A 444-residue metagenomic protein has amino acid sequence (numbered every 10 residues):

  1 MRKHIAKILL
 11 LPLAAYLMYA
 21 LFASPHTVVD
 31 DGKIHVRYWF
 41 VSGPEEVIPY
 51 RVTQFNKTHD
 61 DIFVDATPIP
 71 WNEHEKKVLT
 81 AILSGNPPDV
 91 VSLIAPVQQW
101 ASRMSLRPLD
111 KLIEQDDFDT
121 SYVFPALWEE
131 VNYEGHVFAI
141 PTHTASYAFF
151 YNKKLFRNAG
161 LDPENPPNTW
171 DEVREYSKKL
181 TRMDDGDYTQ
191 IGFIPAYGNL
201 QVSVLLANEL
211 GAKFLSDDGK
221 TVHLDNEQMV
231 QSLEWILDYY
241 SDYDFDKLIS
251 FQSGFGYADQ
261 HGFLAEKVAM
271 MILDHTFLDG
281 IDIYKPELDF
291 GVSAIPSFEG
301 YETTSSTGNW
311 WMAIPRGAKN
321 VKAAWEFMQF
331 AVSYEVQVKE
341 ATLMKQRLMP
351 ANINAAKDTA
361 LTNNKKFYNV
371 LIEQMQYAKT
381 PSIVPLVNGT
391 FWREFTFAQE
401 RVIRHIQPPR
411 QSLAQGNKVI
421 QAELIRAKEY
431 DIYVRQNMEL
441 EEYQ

Functional and structural regions predicted by a protein language model:
D31-G43, I62-T67, D89-V90, F138: Short, well-ordered beta-strand elements
Q54, T58-V123, N158-G160, H261-F263 (+3 more regions): Extracytoplasmic "Venus flytrap"/periplasmic binding protein-like
T58, F63-D65, A159, D244 (+3 more regions): Extracytoplasmic/periplasmic substrate-recognition and gating elements
T80, D89, D116-L155, I191 (+3 more regions): A structural signal for short loop-to-beta-strand junctions that line the ligand-binding cleft of periplasmic/secreted
I94-A148, R174-S177, E287, G291-S293 (+2 more regions): Hinge/lid segment of periplasmic solute-binding proteins
E134-T142, Y147, R157, E172-V222 (+3 more regions): Extracytoplasmic/periplasmic solute-binding protein
Y176-S177, G219-F251, D282-Y284, I295: Glycine-centered hinge/linker elements that transmit conformational signals in sensory and ligand-binding systems
P286, S293, T342-R401, I432-Q444: Long, aromatic- and glycine/proline-rich binding clefts that accommodate carbohydrate-like moieties
